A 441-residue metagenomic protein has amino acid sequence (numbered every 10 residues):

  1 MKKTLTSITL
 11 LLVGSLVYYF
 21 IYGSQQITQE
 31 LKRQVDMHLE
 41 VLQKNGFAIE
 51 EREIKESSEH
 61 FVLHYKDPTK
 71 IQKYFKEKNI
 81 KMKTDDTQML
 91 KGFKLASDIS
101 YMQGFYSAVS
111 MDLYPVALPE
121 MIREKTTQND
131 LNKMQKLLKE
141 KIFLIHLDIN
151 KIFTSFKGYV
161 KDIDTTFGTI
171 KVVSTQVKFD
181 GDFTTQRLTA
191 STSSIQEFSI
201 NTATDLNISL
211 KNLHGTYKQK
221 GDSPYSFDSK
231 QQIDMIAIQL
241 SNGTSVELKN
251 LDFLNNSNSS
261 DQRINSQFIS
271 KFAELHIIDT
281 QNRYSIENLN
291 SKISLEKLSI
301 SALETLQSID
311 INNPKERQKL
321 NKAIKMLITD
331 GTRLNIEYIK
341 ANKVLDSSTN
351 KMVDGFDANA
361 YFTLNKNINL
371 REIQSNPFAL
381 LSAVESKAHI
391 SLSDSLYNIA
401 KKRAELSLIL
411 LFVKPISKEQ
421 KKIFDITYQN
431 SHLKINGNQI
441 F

Functional and structural regions predicted by a protein language model:
M1-V13: N-terminal Sec-pathway targeting helices
T6, Y19-F441: Glycine-rich, small/hydroxylated-residue low-complexity segments
